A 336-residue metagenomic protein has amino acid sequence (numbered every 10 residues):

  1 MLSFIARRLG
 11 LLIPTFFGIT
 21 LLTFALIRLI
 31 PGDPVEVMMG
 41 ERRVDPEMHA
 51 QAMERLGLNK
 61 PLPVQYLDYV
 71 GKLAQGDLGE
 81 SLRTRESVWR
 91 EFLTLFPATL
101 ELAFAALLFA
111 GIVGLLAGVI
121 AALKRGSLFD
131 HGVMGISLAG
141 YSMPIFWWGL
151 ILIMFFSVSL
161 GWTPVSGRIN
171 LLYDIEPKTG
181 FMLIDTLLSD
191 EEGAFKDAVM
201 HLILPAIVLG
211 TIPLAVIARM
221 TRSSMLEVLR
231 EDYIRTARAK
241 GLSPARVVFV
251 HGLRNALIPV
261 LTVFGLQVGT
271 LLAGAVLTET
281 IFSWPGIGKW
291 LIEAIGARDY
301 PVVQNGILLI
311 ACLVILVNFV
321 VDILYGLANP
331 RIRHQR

Functional and structural regions predicted by a protein language model:
L2-S3, F96-F129, I145, V158 (+1 more regions): Alpha-helical transmembrane segments of integral membrane proteins, especially multi-pass inner/plasma-membrane
A6-F16: N-terminal signal-anchor/signal peptide hydrophobic helix marking the start of the first transmembrane segment
L9, A52, L62-L78, V88 (+7 more regions): Hydrophobic alpha-helical segments of integral membrane proteins, encompassing both true transmembrane helices
L12, L95, T99, L107 (+3 more regions): Residue-level signal for discrete positions within transmembrane alpha-helices of multi-pass small-molecule
T15-L67, F156-A194: Hydrophobic alpha-helical transmembrane segments of membrane transport/permease proteins and related membrane-embedded
F16-L21, G140-G161, Q267-V268: Hydrophobic alpha-helical membrane-insertion segments
N59-L115: An internal, D/E-rich "acidic patch" concept
